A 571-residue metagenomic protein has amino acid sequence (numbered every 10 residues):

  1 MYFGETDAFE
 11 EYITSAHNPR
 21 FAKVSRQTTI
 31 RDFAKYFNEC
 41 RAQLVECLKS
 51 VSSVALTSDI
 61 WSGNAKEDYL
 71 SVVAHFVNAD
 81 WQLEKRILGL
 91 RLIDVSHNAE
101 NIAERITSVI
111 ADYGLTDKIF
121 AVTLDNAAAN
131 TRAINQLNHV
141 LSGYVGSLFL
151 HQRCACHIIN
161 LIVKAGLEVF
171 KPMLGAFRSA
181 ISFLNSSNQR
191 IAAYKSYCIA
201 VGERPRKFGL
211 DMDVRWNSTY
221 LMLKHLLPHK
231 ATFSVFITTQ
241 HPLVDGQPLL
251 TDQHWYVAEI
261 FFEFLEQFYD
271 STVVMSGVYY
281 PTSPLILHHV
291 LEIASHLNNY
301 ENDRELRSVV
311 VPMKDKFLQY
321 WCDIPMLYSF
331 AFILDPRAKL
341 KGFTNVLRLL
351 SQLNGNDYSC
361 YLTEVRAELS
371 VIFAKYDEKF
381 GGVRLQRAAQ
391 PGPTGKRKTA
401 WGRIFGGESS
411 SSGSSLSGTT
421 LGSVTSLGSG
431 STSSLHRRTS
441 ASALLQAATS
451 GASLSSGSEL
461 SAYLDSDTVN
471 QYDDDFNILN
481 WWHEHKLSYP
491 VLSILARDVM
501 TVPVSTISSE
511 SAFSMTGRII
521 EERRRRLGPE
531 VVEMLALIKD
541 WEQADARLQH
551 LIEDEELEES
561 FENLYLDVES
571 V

Functional and structural regions predicted by a protein language model:
D7, T14-L88, Y565, S570-V571: Structured nucleic-acid-interacting core domains from mobile-element enzymes and related host factors, especially RNase
F9, S25, D59, A74 (+10 more regions): Mobile genetic element proteins and their domesticated derivatives, centered on retroelements and DNA transposons
E67-L70, H75-I119, E459, F476-I478 (+2 more regions): Electropositive, glycine- and tryptophan-enriched low-complexity nucleic-acid-binding patches
G89, F120, L124, V235-G457 (+1 more regions): Extended, C-terminal/distal alpha-helical "rod" segments
Y113, I119, I134-V235, R307-V311: Surface-exposed, charged/polar loop-rich segments that form substrate/cofactor-binding or regulatory interfaces
K118-N130, A155-H157, H288, L334 (+1 more regions): Acidic/histidine-rich, metal-coordinating catalytic segments
F317-Y320, L487-I520: C-terminal, well-structured subdomains that either form a transmembrane helix-short loop-helix hairpin in multi-pass
R366-V371, T468, D473, I520-V571: Polyampholytic, low-complexity intrinsically disordered segments
